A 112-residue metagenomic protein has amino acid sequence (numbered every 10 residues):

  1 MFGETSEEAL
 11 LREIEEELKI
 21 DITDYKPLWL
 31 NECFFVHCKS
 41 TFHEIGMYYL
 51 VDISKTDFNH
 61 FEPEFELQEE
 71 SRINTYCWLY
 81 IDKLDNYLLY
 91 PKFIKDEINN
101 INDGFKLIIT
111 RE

Functional and structural regions predicted by a protein language model:
M1-E17: Conserved Nudix-box catalytic region and its N-terminal flanking loop in Nudix hydrolases and closely related
S6-L11, L28-C33, F42-I45, F65-E66: Internal catalytic or translocation cores that form aromatic/hydrophobic pockets or channels for amphipathic metabolites
R12, Y25, L79-D82: Structural detector for helix-capping/boundary residues
K19-I22, S54, N86: A short, structured loop/turn motif at beta-sheet edges
I20-L30: A short coil-to-beta-strand element that immediately follows conserved catalytic motifs
Y25, E44-Y48, Y76: Structural motif
F35-E62, E97: Active-site-adjacent beta-strand/loop module that shapes the phosphate/pyrophosphate-binding cleft
F58-E112: Nudix hydrolase/Nudix homology domain
